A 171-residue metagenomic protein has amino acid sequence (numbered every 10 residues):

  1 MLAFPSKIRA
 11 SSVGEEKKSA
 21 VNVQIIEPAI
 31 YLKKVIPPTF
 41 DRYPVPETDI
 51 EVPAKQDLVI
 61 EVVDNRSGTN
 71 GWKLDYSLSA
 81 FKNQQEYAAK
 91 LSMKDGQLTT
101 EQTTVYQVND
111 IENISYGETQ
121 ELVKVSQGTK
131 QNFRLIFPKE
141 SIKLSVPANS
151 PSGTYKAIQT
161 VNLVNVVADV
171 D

Functional and structural regions predicted by a protein language model:
M1-R9: C-terminal segment of classical bacterial N-terminal signal peptides
I8-T99, V105, Q127-D171: N-terminal small/polar-rich segments of proteins
T99-Q120: Terminal beta-strand-rich extracellular "head" domains that mediate receptor/glycan or other ligand binding
E118-T129: Intrinsically disordered, low-complexity terminal tails
